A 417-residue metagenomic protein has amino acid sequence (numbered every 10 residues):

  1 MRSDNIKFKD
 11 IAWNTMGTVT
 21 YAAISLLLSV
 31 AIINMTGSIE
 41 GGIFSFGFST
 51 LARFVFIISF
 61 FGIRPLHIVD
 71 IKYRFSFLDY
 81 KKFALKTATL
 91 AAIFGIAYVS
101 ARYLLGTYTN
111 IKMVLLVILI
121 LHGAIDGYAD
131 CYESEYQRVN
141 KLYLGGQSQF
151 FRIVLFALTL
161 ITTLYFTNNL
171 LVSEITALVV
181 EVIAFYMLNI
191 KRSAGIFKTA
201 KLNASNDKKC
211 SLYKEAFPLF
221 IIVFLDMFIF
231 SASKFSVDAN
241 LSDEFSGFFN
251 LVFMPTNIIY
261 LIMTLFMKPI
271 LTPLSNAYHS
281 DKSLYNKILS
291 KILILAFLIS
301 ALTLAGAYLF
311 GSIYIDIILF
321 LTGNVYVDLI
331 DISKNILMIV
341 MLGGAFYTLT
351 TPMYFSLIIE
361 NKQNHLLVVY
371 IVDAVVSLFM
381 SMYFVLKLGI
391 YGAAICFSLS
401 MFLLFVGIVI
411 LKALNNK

Functional and structural regions predicted by a protein language model:
M1-K7, Y143, Q147, L171-A177 (+3 more regions): Interhelical loop/hinge segments that connect adjacent transmembrane helices in multipass membrane
I6-F61, A92, I96-V99, A157 (+5 more regions): Signature of the first transmembrane helix
F8-A22, F75-L78, K82-A84, L121 (+7 more regions): Alpha-helical transmembrane segments of multi-pass membrane transporters/permeases
F8-Y21, R53-R102, N110-V117, S280-L304: Membrane-water interface segments that mark the loop-to-transmembrane alpha-helix transition
S38, R102-L119, L309-A345, Y391: Interfacial segments at transmembrane-helix termini and the short loops linking adjacent helices
F48-F56, D226, F249-T272, I299-T303 (+1 more regions): Transmembrane helix-bundle signature of multi-pass secondary active exporters and lipid flippases
I57-F75, R138, T256-K282, I358-I359: Helix-loop junctions and terminal segments of transmembrane helices in multi-pass membrane transport/translocation
K112-I120, G146-F197, V372-V376, I390-L414: Hydrophobic alpha-helical transmembrane segments
